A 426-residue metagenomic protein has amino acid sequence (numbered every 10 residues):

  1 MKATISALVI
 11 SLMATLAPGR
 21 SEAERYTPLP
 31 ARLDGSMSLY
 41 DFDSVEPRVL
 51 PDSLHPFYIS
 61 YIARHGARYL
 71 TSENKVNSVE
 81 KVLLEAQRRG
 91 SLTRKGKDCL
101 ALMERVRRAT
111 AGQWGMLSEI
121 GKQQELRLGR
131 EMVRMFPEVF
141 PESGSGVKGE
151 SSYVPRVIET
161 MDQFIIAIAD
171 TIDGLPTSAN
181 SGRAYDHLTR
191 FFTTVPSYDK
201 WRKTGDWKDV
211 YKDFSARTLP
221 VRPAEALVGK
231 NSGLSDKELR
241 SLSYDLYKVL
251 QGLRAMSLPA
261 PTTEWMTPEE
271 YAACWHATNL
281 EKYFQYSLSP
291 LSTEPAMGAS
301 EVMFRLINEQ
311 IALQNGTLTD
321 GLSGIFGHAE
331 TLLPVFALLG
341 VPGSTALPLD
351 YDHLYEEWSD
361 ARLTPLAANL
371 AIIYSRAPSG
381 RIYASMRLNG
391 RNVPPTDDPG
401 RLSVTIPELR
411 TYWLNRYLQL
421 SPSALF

Functional and structural regions predicted by a protein language model:
M1-E24: Bacterial Sec-dependent N-terminal signal peptides
S21-K148, S152-S323, G327-F426: Signature for phosphate-centric chemistry
